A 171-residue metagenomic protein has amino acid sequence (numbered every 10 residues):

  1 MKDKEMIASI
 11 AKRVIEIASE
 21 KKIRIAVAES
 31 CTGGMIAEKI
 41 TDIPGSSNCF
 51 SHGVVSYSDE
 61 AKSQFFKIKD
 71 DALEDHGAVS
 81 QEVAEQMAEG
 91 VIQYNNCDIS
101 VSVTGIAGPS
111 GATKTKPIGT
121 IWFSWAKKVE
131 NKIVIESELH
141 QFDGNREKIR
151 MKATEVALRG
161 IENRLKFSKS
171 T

Functional and structural regions predicted by a protein language model:
M1-T171: Short alpha-helical segments enriched in small residues
